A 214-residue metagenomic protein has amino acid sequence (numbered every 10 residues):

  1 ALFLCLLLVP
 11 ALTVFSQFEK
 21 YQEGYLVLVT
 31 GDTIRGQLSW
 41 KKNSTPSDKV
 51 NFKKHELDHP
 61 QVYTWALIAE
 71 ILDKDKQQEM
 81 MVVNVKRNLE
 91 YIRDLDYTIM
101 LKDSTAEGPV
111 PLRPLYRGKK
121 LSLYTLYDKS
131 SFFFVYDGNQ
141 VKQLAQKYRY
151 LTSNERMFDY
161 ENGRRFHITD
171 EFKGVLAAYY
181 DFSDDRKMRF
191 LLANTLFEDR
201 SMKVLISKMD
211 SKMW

Functional and structural regions predicted by a protein language model:
A1-Y21: Bacterial Sec-dependent N-terminal signal peptides
Q17-W214: Compositionally biased alpha-helical segments
